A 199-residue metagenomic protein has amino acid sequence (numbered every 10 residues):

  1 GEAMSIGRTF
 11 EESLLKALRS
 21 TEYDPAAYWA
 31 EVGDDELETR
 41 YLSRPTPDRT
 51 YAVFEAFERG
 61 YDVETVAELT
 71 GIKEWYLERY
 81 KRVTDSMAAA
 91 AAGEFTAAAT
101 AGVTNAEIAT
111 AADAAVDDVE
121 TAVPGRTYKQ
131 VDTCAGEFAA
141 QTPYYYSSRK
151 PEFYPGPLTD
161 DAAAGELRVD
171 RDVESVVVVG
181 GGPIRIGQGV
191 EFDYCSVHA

Functional and structural regions predicted by a protein language model:
G1-A199: ATP-dependent carboxylate/acyl-activation modules
